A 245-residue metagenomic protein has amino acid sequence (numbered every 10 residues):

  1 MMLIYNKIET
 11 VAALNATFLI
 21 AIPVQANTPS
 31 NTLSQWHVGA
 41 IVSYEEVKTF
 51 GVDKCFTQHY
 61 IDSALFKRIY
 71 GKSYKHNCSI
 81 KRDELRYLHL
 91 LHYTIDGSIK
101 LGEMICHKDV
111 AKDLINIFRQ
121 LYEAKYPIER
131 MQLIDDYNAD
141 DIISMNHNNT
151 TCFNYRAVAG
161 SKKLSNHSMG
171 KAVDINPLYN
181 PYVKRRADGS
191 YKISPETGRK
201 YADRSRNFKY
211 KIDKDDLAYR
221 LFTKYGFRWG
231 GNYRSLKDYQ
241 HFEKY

Functional and structural regions predicted by a protein language model:
M2-A12: Bacterial N-terminal signal peptides that target proteins for export
A12-A21: Bacterial N-terminal signal peptides
V24-A26: Boundary at the C-terminal end of the N-terminal hydrophobic targeting segment
T28-Y93: N-terminal module-boundary/linker segments of secreted carbohydrate-active enzymes
N31-W36, V158-G160, L164, G170-Y245: Catalytic cores and adjacent binding grooves of peptidoglycan-active enzymes
I80-M145: Active-site acidic/histidine clusters and adjacent loop/turn architecture that either coordinate catalytic ions
L91-Y93, R156, L178: Structured loops at beta-to-helix junctions and adjacent beta-edge loops in soluble globular domains
E129, D136-K163, L221-G230: Conserved short secondary-structure elements within globular domains
